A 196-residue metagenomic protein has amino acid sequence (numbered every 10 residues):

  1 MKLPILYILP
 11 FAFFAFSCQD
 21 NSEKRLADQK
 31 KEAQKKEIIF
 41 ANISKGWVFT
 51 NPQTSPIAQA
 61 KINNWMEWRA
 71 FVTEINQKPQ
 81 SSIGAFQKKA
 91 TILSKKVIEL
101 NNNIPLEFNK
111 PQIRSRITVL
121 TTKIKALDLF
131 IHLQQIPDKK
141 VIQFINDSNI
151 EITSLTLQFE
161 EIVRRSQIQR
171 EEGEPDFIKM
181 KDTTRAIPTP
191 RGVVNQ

Functional and structural regions predicted by a protein language model:
K2-L9: Sec-dependent signal peptide recognition, specifically the positively charged N-region followed immediately by
F14-S17: C-terminal motif of bacterial Sec signal peptides marking the signal peptidase cleavage site
D20-K88: Immediate post-signal-peptide N-terminus of mature secreted/exported proteins
I38-T54, P137-Q196: C-terminal amphipathic alpha-helix
I57-W65, I83-A90, K110-I117, D138-I145: Amphipathic, non-membrane alpha-helical segments in soluble helical-bundle scaffolds
N64-F71, K89-V97, V119-A126, E151: Amphipathic, well-ordered alpha-helical segments in soluble domains
I83, T91-P105: Post-signal peptide N-terminal segment of secreted/secretory-pathway proteins
E99, L106-I162: Long, amphipathic, charge-rich alpha-helical segments that form helical bundles/coiled-coils
